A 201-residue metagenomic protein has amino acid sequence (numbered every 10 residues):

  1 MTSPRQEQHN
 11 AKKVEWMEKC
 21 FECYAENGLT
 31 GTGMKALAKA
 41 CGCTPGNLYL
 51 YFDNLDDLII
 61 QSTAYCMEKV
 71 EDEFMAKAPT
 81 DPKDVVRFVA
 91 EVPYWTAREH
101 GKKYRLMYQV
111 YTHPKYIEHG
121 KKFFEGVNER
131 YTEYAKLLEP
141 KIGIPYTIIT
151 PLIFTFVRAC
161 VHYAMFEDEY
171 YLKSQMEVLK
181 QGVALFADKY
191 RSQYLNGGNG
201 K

Functional and structural regions predicted by a protein language model:
M1-A11, Y194-K201: N-terminal intrinsically disordered/low-complexity leader segments
H9, K13, I59, T63 (+3 more regions): Amphipathic, non-transmembrane alpha-helical scaffold segments
E15, K19, C23-D57, Q61: Helix-turn-helix
M34, A64-E71: Short, basic, alpha-helical segments at the C-terminal edge of helix-turn-helix-like DNA-binding modules
Q61, M75-E99, K141, I153: Hydrophobic alpha-helical connector segments
E71, K115-G143, T147-P151, E177: Amphipathic alpha-helical packing segments from all-alpha helical-bundle domains
A97-E118: Amphipathic alpha-helical segments used for helix-helix packing
I144-F166, S174-L185: Hydrophobic alpha-helical segments that form the core of small-molecule binding pockets and/or dimer interfaces
